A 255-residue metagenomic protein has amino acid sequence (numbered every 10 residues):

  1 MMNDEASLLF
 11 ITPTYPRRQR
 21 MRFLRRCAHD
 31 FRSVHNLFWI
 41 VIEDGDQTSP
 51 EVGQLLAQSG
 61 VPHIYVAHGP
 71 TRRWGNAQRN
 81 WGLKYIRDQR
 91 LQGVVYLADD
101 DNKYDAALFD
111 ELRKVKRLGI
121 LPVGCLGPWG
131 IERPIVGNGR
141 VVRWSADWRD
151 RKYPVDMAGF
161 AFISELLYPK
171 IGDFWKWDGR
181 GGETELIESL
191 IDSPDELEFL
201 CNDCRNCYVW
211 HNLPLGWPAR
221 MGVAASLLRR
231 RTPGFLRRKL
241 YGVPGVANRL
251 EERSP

Functional and structural regions predicted by a protein language model:
M1-H29, R253: N-proximal low-complexity "stem/linker" segments adjacent to membrane-targeting elements
A6-L8, F31-I40, V61-I64, G93: Short loop->beta transition adjacent to catalytic acidic/histidine clusters or analogous donor-positioning motifs
R17-H35, Q47-L55: Short, well-formed alpha-helical segments that are part of the catalytic scaffolds of diverse glycosyltransferases
R22-R26, V52-L55, A67-H68, N76-A77 (+4 more regions): Short coil/turn segments at secondary-structure boundaries
H29-R32, Q54-V61, D110-R117: Short, surface-exposed basic-aromatic patches at helix termini and helix-loop junctions that form
D44-G93: Active-site-proximal specificity loops/subdomain of glycosyltransferases
L83, R87, Y96-A98, N102-T184 (+4 more regions): Conserved catalytic core of nucleotide-sugar-dependent glycosyltransferases
E188-C207: Catalytic donor-sugar/metal-binding loop of nucleotide-sugar-dependent glycosyltransferases
